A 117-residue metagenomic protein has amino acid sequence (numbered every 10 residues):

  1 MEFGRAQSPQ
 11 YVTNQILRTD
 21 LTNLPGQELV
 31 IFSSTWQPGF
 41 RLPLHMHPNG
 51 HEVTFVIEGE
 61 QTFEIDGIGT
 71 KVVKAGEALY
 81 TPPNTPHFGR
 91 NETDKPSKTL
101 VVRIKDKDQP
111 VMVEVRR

Functional and structural regions predicted by a protein language model:
M1-V30, T70-V72, Y80, R90 (+1 more regions): A short, N-terminal "cap"/entry segment at the start of jelly-roll beta-barrel domains of the cupin/DSBH fold
G26-Q27, F40-F55: A short beta-loop-beta micro-motif enriched in histidine and acidic residues
L29-I31, R41, I68, K98: Intrinsic-disorder/low-complexity, polar/charged segments enriched in Ser/Thr/Lys/Arg/Asp/Glu/Gln
I31-T35, V53, A78-Y80, V101: Conserved hydrophobic/aromatic beta-strand scaffold that supports enzyme active sites
W36-P38, G67-N84: Short acidic-glycine-tyrosine-enriched beta hairpin
L42-H47, I65, V72, R90-E92 (+1 more regions): Short histidine-centered beta-strand/loop micro-motifs that create catalytic or ligand/metal-coordination sites
N49-G67, E77: Glycine- and acidic-residue-biased ligand/ion/polar-headgroup-sensing regions
T70, N84-P110: Ligand-binding loop in jelly-roll beta-barrel domains
